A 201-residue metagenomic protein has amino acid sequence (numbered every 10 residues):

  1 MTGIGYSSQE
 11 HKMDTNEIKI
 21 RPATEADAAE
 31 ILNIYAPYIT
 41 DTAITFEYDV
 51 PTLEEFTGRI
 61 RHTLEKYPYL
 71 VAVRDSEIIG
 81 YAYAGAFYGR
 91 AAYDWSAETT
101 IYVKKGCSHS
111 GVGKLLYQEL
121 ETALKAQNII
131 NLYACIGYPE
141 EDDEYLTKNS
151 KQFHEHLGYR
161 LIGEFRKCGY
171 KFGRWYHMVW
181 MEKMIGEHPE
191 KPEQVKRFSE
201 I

Functional and structural regions predicted by a protein language model:
I18, E77-Y81, Y176: Glycine-rich phosphate/pyrophosphate-binding loop shared by adenosine-nucleotide-utilizing enzymes
K19-I31: A short beta-loop-alpha structural element at the N-terminal edge of CoA-dependent acyl/N-acetyltransferase catalytic
D41-D49: A short gly/proline-enriched turn/hairpin at secondary-structure junctions
Y48-G106, Q118, A123, Q127 (+1 more regions): Acetyl-CoA-dependent GNAT
Y83, C135-G137, K151, E155-R174 (+2 more regions): Conserved catalytic-core motifs of GNAT/GCN5-like acyltransferases
I101-G106, S110, Y138-E140: Active-site acidic-Proline motif in GNAT/NAT acetyltransferases
H109-K125, T147-Q152: Conserved acetyl-CoA-binding loop-helix of GNAT-fold acetyltransferases
L124-L146: Conserved GNAT acetyl-CoA-binding A-motif
